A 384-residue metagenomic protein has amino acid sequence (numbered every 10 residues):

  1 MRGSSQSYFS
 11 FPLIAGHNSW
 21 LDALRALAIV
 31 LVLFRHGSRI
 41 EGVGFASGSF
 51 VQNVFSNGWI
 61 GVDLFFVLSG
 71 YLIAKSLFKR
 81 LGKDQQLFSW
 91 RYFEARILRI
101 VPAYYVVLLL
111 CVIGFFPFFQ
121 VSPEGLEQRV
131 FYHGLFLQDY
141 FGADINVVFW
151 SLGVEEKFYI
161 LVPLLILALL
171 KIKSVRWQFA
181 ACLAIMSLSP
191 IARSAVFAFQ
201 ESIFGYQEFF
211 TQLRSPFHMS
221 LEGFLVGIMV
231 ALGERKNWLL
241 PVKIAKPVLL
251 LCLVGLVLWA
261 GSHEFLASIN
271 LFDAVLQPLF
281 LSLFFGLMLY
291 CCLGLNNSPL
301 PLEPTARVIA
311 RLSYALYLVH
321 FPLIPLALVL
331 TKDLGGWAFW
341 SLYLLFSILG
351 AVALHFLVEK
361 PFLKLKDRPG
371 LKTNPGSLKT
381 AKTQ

Functional and structural regions predicted by a protein language model:
M1-W20, L27-V30, F34-G58, I73-W90 (+8 more regions): Alpha-helical transmembrane segments in multi-pass integral membrane proteins
A15-L21, D84-Y105, E124, L161 (+1 more regions): Membrane-interfacial loop-to-helix junctions in multi-pass inner-membrane proteins
D63-F65, E222, A381: His/acidic/aromatic-lined binding-pocket segments of jelly-roll/cupin-type domains and related regulatory beta-sandwich
F66, Y71-K75, R96-E124: Specific transmembrane helices
R96, I100-L109, I160, C182-P190 (+6 more regions): Alpha-helical transmembrane spans of integral membrane proteins, capturing the lipid-embedded, hydrophobic core of TM
E127-G142: Extracytosolic (periplasmic/ER-lumenal) interhelical loops and adjacent juxtamembrane/interface segments of multi-pass
F141-L164, S220-F224: Function-critical hydrophobic alpha-helical transmembrane segments in multi-pass membrane proteins
